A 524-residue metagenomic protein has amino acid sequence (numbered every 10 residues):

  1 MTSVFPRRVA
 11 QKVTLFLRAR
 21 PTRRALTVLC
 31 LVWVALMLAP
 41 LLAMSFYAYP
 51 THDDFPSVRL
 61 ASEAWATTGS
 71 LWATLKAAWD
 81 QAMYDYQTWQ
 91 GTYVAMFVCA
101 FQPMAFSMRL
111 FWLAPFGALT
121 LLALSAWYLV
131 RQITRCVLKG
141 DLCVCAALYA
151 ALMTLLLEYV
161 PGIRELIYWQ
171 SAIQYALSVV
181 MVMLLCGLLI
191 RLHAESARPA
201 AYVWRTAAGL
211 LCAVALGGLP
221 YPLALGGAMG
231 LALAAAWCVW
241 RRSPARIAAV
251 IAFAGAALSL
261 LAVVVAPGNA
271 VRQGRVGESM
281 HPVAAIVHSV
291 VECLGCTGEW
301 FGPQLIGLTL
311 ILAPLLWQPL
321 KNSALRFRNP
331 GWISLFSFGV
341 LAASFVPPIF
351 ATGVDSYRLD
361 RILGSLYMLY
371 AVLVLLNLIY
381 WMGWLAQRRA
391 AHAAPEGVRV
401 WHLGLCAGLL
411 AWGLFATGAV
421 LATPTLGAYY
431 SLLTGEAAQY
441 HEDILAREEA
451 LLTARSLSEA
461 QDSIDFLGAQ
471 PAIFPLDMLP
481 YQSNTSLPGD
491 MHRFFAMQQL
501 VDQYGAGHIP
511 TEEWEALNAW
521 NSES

Functional and structural regions predicted by a protein language model:
A10-R18, T22-Q90, C99, P103-V144 (+2 more regions): Intrinsically disordered, polar/acidic, low-complexity terminal segments
A25-P40, A146-M153, A208-L211, A252-L258: Alpha-helical transmembrane segments
L42-F106, L110-P115, W169, A213-V214 (+1 more regions): Transmembrane catalytic cores of multi-pass membrane glycosyltransferases and polysaccharide-assembly enzymes
L122-I133, S178-H193, M229-A236, L310-L315 (+1 more regions): Transmembrane alpha-helical segments
D141-H193, P220, F345-I379: Membrane-interface micro-motifs in multi-pass membrane enzymes
R191-A215: Short hydrophobic alpha-helices at membrane interfaces in multi-pass membrane enzymes
A200-R205, W240-A254, A324-S334, A390-L410: Membrane-interfacial entry segments at the cytosolic side of transmembrane helices
L312-Q318, A343-G353, L363-L366, Y370-R388 (+2 more regions): C-terminal transmembrane-bundle signature of multipass membrane proteins, characterized by strong activation on
